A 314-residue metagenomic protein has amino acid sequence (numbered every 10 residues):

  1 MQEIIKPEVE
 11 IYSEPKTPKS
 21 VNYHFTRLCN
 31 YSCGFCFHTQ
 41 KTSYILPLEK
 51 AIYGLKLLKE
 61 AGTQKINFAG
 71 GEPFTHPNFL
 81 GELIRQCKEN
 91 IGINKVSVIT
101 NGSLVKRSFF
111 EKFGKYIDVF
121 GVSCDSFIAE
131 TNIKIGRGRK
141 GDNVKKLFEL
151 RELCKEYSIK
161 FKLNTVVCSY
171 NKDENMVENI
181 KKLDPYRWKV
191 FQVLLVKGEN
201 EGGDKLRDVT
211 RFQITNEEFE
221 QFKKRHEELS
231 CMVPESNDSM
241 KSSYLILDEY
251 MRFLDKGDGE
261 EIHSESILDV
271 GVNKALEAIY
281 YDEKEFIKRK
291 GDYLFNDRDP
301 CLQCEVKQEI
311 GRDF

Functional and structural regions predicted by a protein language model:
Q2-K95, V105-E111: Conserved alpha-helical substructure of the radical SAM core
S13-P15, N90, G114, K155 (+2 more regions): A generic structural signal for short, solvent-exposed coil/turn residues that cap or connect secondary-structure
K19-V21, D118, S242, E249: Change "...and in nucleic-acid phosphodiester-cleaving endonucleases..." to "...and in nucleic-acid processing enzymes
S20, T39-L48, T63-H76, N90-V105 (+3 more regions): Core AdoMet radical
R27-C29, E82-I84, S123-S126, E149-L153 (+2 more regions): A broad, low-specificity signal for short, low-complexity segments enriched in glycine/proline and polar/charged
K59, K112-K115, I180-L183: Acidic (Asp/Glu)-rich catalytic clusters
E130-D313: Radical SAM enzyme [4Fe-4S]-AdoMet core and its adjacent flexible, acidic and glycine-rich loops/tails across
